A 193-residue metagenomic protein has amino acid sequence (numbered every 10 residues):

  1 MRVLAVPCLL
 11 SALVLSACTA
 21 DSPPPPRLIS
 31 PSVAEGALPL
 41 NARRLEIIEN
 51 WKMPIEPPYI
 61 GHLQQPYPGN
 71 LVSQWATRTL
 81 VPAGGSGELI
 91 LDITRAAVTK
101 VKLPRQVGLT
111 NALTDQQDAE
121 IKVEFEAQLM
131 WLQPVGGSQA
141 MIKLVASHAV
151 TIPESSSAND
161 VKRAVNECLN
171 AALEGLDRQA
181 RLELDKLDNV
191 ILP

Functional and structural regions predicted by a protein language model:
M1-C8: Bacterial N-terminal signal peptides that target proteins for export
V14-A17: C-terminal motif of bacterial Sec signal peptides marking the signal peptidase cleavage site
T19-S22: Bacterial signal peptide processing site
P39-K100: N-terminal segment of the mature soluble domain
I60-H62, G137-R178: Short secondary-structure boundary motifs at beta->alpha junctions and helix caps
G87-M141: Surface-exposed short loop/turn segments
R181-P193: Short, highly charged C-terminal tails/helix-capping segments
